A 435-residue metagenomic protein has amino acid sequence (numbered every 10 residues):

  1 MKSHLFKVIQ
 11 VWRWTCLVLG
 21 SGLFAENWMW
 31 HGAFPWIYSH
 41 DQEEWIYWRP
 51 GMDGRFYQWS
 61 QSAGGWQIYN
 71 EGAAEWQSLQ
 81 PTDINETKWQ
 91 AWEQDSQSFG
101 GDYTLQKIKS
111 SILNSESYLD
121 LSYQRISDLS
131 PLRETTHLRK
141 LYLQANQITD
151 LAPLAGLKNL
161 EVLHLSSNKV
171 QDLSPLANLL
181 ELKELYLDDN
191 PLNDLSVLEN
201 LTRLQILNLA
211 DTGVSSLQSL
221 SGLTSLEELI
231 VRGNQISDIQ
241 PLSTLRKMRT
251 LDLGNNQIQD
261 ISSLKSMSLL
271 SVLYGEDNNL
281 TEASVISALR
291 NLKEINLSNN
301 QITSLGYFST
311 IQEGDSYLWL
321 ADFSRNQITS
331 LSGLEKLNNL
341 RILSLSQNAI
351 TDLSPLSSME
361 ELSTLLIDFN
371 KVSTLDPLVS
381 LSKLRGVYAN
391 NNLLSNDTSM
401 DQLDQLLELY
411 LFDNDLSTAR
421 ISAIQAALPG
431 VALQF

Functional and structural regions predicted by a protein language model:
Q10-G22: Bacterial N-terminal signal peptides
F24-Q80: Repetitive, compositionally biased segments used for assembly/scaffolding
W76-Y142, N146-Q147, P153, V162 (+9 more regions): N-terminal capping/linker segments that flank leucine-rich repeat
S117-L121, L141-L143, E161-L165, K183-L187 (+11 more regions): Conserved hydrophobic beta-strand positions in leucine-rich repeat
E134-L138, L154-L160, L176-L182, L198-L204 (+10 more regions): Leucine-rich repeat
S346, S354-L416: Ankyrin-repeat and related helical/solenoid repeat scaffolds used for protein-protein interactions
